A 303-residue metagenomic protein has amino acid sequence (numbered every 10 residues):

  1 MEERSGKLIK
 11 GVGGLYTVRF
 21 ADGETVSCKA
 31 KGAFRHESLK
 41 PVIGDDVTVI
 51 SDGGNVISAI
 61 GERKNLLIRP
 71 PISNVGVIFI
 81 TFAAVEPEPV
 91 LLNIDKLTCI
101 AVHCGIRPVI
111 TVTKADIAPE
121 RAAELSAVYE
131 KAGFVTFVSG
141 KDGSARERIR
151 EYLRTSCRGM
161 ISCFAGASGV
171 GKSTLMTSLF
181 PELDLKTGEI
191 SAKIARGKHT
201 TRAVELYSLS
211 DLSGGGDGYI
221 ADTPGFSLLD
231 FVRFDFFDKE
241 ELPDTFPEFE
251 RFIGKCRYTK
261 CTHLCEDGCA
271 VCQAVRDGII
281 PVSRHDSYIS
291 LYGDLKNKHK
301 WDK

Functional and structural regions predicted by a protein language model:
E2, G14, E37-G54, A59-I78 (+8 more regions): Helix-rich effector regions associated with P-loop NTPase G domains
E3, C157-I161, E182: Short coil/loop residues immediately preceding or within conserved phosphate-binding loops of NTP-utilizing enzyme
Y16-F20, C28, V49: SH3/SH3-like beta-barrel fold
T25-P41: Beta-strand/loop nucleic-acid-binding surfaces
F82-L91: Short, glycine-rich nucleotide/cofactor-binding loops
L92-V102: Histidine-anchored nucleotide/phosphate-binding helix
K114-V170: Canonical P-loop GTPase G-domain recognition
S168, K172-T174, S178: Walker A/P-loop
